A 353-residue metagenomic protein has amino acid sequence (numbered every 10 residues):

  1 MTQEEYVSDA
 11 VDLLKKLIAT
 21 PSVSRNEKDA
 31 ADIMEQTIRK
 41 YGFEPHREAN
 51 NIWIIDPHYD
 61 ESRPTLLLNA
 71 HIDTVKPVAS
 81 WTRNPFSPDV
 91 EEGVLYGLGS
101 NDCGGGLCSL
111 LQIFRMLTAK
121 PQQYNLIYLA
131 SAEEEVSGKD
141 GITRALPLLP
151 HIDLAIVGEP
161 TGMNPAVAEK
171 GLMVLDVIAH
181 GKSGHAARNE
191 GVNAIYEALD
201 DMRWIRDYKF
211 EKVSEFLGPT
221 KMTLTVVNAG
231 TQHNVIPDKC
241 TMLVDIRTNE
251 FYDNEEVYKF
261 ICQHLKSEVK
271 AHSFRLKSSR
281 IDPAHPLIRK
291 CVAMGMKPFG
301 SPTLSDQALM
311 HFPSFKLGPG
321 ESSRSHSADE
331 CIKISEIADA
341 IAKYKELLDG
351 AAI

Functional and structural regions predicted by a protein language model:
T2-E5, D176-I353: Metal-dependent amide/peptide-bond hydrolase catalytic core, centered on the "pita-bread" metallohydrolase fold
T2-P77, K239-L243, V257-F260, H264 (+2 more regions): N-terminal helical capping/dimerization or prosegment-like subdomains of hydrolases acting on amide or phosphate bonds
M34, L107-L117, A145, A198-D201 (+2 more regions): Buried hydrophobic packing segments
R39-F43, E48-N50, S62-R63, T118-Q123 (+4 more regions): Short glycine/proline-enriched coil/turn segments at helix->beta-strand junctions
E44-E48, K139, G158, M222-V227 (+1 more regions): Short gly/ser/thr-rich secondary-structure transition/capping motifs
R63-I127: Active-site metal-coordination/substrate-binding segment of hydrolases, especially metallo-dependent peptidases
T65-L67, L95, H151-V157, D176 (+1 more regions): Short glycine-aspartate micro-motif
L107-V174, I178: Acidic/histidine-rich catalytic neighborhood of metal-dependent amide-processing enzymes
